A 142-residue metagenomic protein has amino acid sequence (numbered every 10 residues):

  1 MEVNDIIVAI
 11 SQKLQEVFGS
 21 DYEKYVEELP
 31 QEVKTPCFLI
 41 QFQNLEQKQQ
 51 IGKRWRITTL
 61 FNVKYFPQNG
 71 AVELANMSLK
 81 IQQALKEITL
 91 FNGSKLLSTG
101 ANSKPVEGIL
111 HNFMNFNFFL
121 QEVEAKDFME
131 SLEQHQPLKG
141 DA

Functional and structural regions predicted by a protein language model:
M1-Y25, L45-A142: Charged, amphipathic alpha-helical segments and their flanking helix caps
Y25-K34: Short acidic low-complexity segments
T35-Q43: A short, hydrophobic beta-strand-centered structural micro-motif
